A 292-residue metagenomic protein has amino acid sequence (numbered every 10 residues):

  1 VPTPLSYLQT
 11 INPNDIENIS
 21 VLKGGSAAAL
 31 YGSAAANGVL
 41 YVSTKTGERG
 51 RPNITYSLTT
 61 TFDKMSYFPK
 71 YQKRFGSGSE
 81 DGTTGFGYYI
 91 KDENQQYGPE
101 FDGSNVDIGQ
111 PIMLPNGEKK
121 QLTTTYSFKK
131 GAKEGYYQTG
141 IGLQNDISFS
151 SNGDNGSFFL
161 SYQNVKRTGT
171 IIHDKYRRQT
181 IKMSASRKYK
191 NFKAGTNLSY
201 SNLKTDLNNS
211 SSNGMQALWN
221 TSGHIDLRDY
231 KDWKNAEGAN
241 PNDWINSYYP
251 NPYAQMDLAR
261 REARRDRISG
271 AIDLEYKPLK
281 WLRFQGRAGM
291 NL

Functional and structural regions predicted by a protein language model:
V1, R49-F128, G169-S269, Q285-L292: Surface-exposed loop/interface segments of Gram-negative outer-membrane beta-barrel transport/assembly proteins
V1-K23: Short acidic/polar hinge/loop motifs at secondary-structure boundaries that mediate gating or recognition
P4-Y7, S26-L30, L40: Short beta-alpha junctions and helix-cap segments that line functional grooves
P13, Y31-A36, D174-R177, S210: Short, glycine-/polar-rich solvent-exposed loops and beta-turns at beta-strand/coil boundaries
L22, S43-K45, S148-N152, S161 (+4 more regions): Transmembrane beta-barrel domains of outer membrane proteins
A29, A35-L58, N145-I147: N-terminal periplasmic accessory domains that precede and gate Gram-negative outer-membrane beta-barrel machines
A29, K133-Q138, T170-I172, A259-R261: Outer-membrane beta-barrel domain signature
Q138-G156, Q163-N164, Y253-N291: Outer-membrane beta-barrel transmembrane strands
